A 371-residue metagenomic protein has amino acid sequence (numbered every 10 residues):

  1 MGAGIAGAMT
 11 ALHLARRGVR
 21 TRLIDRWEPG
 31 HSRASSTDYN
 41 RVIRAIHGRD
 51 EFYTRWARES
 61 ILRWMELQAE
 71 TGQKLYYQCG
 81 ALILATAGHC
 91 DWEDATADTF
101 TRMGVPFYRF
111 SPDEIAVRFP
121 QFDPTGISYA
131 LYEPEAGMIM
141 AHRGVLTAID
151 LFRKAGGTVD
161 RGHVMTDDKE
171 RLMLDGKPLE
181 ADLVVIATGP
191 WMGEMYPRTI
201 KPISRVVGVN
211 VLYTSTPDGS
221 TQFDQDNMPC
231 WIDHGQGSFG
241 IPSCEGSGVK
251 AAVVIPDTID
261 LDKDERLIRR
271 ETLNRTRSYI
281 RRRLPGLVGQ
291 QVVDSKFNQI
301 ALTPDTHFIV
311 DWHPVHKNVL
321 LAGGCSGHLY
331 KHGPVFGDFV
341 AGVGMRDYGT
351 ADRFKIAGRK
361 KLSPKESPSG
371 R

Functional and structural regions predicted by a protein language model:
G2-A6: Glycine-rich Rossmann-fold phosphate-binding loop(s) that bind the pyrophosphate of adenine dinucleotide cofactors
L12-R17, K74-Y76, P190-N318: Active-site substrate-recognition segment that forms the wall of the catalytic cavity or substrate channel
A15-S36: Glycine-rich FAD pyrophosphate-binding loop
T21, F107, V184: Hydrophobic anchor at the start of a short beta-strand that flanks the dinucleotide cofactor-binding loop
N40-R118, G237: Dinucleotide-binding Rossmann-like beta1-alpha1 core, especially the glycine-rich loop that anchors the ADP
E66, A87-G156, D160-R161, D167 (+1 more regions): Flavin (FAD/FMN) cofactor-binding and adjacent substrate-gating region of FAD-dependent oxidoreductase domains
I139-S220: Predominantly flavin-linked oxidoreductase catalytic cores and closely associated redox partners
Y279-R371: C-terminal catalytic lobe of FAD-dependent flavoproteins
